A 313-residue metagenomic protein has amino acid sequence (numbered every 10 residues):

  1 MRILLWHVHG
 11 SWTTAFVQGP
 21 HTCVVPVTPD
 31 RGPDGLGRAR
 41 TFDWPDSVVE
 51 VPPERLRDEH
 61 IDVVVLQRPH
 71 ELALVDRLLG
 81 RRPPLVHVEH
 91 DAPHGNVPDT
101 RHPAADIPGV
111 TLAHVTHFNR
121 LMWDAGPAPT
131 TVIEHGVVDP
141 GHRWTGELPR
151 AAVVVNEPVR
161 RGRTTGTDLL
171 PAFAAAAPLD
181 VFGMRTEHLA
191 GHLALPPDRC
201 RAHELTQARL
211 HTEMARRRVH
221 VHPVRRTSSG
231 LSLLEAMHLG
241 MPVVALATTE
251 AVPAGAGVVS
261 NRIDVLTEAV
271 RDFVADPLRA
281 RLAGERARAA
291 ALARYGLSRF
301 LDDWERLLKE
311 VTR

Functional and structural regions predicted by a protein language model:
H9-W12, V24-G109, H117-L121: Extended catalytic core of nucleotide-activated donor transferases of GT-like folds
N96-R101, I107-T130, R160-T165, T186-H188: A short, active-site helix/loop in glycosyltransferases that binds the activated sugar's phosphate group
M122-A125, G136-C200, E204-Q207: Conserved catalytic-core segment of nucleotide-activated headgroup transferases in glycan assembly
A215-S228, M241: Acidic donor-binding loop of glycosyltransferase active sites
H222-S232, A247-G255: Nucleotide-sugar-dependent
G230-H238, V243: A short, glycine- and acidic-residue-rich donor-binding loop in the catalytic cores of nucleotide-sugar-dependent
V252-D272, L278-L282: Change "using UDP/GDP/dTDP sugars" to "using nucleotide sugars
A275-K309, R313: A charged, aromatic-enriched C-terminal amphipathic alpha-helix characteristic of glycosyltransferases across folds
